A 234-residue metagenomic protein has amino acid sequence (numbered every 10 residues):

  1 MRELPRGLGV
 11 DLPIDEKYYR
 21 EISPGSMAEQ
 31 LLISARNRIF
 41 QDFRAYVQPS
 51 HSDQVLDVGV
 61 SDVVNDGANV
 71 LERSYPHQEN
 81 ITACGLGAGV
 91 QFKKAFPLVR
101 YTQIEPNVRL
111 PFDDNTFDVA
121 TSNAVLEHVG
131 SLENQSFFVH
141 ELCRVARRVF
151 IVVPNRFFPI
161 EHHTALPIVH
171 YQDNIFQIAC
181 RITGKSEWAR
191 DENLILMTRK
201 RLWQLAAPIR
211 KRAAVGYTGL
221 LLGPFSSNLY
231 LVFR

Functional and structural regions predicted by a protein language model:
R2-H51: Class I SAM-dependent methyltransferase Rossmann-like catalytic core, especially the SAM/SAH-binding loop
E3-V10, E72-S74, E105, I168-V169: Short acidic/polar alpha-helix capping motifs at helix-coil junctions
M27, L31, L126, R190: Conserved short-loop catalytic and cofactor-binding motifs
Q30-R38, V129-E133, L196: Conserved phosphate-coordination/catalytic loops
F40, R44, A68-R73, V139-H140 (+1 more regions): Short amphipathic alpha-helical segments and helix-helix/interface helices
Y46-P49, R73, L220-L222: Short secondary-structure boundary/capping segments within folded domains
D53-F158, V232-F233: Conserved SAM-binding loop
G130-R234: S-adenosyl-L-methionine-dependent methyltransferase catalytic module, highlighting the catalytic core
